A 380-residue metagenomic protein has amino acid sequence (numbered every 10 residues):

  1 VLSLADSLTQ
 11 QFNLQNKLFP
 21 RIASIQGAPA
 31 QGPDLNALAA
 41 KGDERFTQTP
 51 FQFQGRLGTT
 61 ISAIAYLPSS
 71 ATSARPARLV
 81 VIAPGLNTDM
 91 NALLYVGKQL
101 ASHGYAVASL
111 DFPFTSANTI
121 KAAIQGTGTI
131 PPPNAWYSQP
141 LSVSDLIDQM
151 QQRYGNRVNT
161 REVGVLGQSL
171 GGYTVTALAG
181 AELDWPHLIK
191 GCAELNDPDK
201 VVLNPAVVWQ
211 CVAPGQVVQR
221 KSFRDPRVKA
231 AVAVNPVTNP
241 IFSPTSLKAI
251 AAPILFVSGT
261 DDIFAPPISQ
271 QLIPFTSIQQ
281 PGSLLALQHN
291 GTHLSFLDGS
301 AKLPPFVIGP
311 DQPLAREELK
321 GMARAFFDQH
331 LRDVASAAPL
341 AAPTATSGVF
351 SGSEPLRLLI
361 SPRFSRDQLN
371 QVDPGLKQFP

Functional and structural regions predicted by a protein language model:
F19-R75: N-terminal cap/lid segment of alpha/beta-hydrolase-fold proteins
A74-G85: Short beta-strand element of the alpha/beta-hydrolase
G85, G167-V175: Gly/Ala-rich beta-loop-alpha elbow adjacent to hydrolase catalytic centers
N91-D111, A117, T276: Short amphipathic alpha-helix adjacent to the substrate-entry channel of hydrolases
A92, G128-T160, Y173, A177 (+2 more regions): Alpha/beta-hydrolase active-site loop
I250, F256-S258: Short beta-strand/loop motif that positions the catalytic acidic residue of the alpha/beta-hydrolase fold
I263-Q270: Conserved alpha/beta-hydrolase "acid-adjacent" motif
I278-F296: Catalytic histidine neighborhood in serine/cysteine hydrolases with alpha/beta-hydrolase-type architecture
